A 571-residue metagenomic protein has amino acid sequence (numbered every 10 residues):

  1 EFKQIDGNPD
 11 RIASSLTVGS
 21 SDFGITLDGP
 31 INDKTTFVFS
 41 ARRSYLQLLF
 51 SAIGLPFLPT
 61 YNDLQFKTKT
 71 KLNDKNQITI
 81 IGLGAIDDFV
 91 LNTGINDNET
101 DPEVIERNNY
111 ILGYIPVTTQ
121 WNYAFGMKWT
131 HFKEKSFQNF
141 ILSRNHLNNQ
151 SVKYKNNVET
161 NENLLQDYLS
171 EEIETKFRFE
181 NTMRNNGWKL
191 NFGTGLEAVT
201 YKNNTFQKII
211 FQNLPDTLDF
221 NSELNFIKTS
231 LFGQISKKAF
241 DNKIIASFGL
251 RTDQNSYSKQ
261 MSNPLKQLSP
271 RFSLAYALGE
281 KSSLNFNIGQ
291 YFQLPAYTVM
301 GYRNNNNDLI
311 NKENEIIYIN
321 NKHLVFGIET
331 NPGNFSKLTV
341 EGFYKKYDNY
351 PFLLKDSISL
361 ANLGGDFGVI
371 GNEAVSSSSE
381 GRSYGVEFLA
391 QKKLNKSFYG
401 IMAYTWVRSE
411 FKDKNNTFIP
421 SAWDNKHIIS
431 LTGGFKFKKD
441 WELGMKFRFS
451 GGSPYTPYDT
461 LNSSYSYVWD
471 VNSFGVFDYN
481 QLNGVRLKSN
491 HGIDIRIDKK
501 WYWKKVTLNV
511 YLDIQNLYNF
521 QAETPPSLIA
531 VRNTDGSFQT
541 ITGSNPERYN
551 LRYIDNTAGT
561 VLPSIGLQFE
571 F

Functional and structural regions predicted by a protein language model:
E1-D6, I12-P56, D63-K71, T79-L83: Predominantly transmembrane beta-strands of Gram-negative outer membrane beta-barrel pores used for transport
Q4-D6, S20-D22, R43-Q47, G84-D88 (+12 more regions): Transmembrane beta-strands of outer-membrane beta-barrel pores
K69-D87, I115-M261, P332, S336-T339 (+4 more regions): Face-selective signature of the C-terminal outer-membrane beta-barrel domain
G94-P102, N148, K202-F211, E280-L324 (+3 more regions): Surface-exposed extracellular loop regions of Gram-negative outer-membrane beta-barrel proteins, predominantly
Y168-S170, E174-E180, D219-F232, E313 (+3 more regions): Outer membrane beta-barrel strand-and-loop segments of large Gram-negative receptors, especially TonB-dependent
G187-N191, G195, S222-D348, A403-T405 (+2 more regions): Structural signature of Gram-negative outer-membrane beta-barrels, strongest in the C-terminal barrel of TonB-dependent
K238-D241, Y344-K346, F367-P454: Gram-negative outer-membrane beta-barrel transporters
D348, G400, F449-N472, K488-G492 (+1 more regions): C-terminal beta-signal and adjacent terminal beta-strands/loops of Gram-negative outer-membrane beta-barrel proteins
